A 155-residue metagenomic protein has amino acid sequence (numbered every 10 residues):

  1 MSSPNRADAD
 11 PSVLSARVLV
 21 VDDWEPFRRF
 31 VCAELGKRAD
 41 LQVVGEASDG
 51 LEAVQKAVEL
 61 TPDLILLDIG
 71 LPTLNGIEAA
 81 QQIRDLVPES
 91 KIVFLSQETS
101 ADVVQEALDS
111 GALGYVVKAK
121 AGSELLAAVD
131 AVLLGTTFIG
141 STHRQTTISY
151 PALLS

Functional and structural regions predicted by a protein language model:
S15-F27, V31-L35: Conserved acidic segment of CheY-like receiver
V21-D22, A47, I65: Conserved sequence signature across two-component system core domains
D40-S48, K56: Short hydrophobic/Thr-rich beta-strand motif most characteristic of the beta2 strand and flanking loop of CheY-like
D49-E52, N75-E78: Acidic catalytic/metal-coordinating carboxylates
V58-L60, Q82-S90, S110: Conserved phosphotransfer cores of two-component systems
D68, S96: Active-site residues of response regulator receiver
P72: The feature encodes the CheY-like receiver
V104-D109, G114-S155: Short, flexible helix-to-coil linker/hinge segments that flank and couple to helix-turn-helix
